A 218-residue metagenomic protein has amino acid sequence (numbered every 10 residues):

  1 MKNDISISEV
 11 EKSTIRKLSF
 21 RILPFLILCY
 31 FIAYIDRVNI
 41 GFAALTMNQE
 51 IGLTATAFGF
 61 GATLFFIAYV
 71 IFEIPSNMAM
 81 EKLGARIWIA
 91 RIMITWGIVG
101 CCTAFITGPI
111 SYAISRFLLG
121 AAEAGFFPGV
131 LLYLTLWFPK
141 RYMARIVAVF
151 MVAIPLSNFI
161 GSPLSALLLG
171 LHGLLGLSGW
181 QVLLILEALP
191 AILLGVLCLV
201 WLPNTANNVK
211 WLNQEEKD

Functional and structural regions predicted by a protein language model:
R21-A55, I71, G161-S165: Extracytoplasmic
V38, F66-I74, A124, N158-F159: Residue-level signature of mid-helix packing/kink "hotspots" within the transmembrane helices of 12-pass Major
G52, G84, F105-S111, A122 (+1 more regions): Helix-breaking motifs and short loop linkers at transmembrane-helix boundaries and internal kinks in secondary membrane
I71-I110: Conserved MFS/SLC helix-loop-helix module at the cytosolic interface between two early adjacent transmembrane helices
S115-V152: Cytoplasmic helix-loop-helix junction between adjacent transmembrane helices in 12-TM secondary transporters
A144-L169, G173, P190-A191: Glycine-rich segments within core transmembrane alpha-helices of 12-TM secondary carriers
Q181-V200: Symmetry-related core transmembrane helices of the 12-TM Major Facilitator Superfamily/SLC fold
C198-L212: Helix-loop junctions on the cytosolic side of multi-pass membrane transporters, especially the intracellular loop
